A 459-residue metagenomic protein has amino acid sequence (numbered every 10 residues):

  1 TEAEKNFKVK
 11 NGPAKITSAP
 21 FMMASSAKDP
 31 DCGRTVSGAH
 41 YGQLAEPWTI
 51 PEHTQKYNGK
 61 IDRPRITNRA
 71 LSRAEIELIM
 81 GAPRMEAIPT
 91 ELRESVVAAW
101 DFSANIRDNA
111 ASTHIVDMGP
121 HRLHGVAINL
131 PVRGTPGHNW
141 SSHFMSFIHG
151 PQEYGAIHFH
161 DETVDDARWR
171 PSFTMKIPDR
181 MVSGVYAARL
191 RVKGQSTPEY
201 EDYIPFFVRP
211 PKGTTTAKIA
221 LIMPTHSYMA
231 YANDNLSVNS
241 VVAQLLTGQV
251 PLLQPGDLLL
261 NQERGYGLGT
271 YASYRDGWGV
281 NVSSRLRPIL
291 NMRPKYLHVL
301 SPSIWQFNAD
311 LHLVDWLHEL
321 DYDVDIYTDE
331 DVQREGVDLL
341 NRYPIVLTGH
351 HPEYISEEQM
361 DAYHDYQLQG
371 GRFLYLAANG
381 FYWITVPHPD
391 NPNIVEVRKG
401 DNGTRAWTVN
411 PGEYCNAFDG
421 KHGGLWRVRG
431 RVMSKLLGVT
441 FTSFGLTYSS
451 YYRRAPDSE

Functional and structural regions predicted by a protein language model:
T1-F7, M80-P83, V116-P120, N235-N239 (+3 more regions): Short secondary-structure boundary/capping segments
T1-R133: Extracellular glycan-associated modules
K28-D29, R107, G213, T225-M229 (+4 more regions): Solvent-exposed loop/turn segments at secondary-structure junctions within structured extracellular/periplasmic domains
A45-E52, D165-M181: Signal that preferentially marks extracellular ectodomain short beta-strand elements of beta-sandwich modules
L130-D165, V185, Q195-L339: Aromatic-Pro/Gly-enriched surface loop or interdomain linker that acts as a lid/target-recognition segment
D161-T163, T174-K176, R180-V182, K193 (+1 more regions): Helical hinge/lid and interdomain linker segments adjacent to catalytic or ligand-binding clefts that mediate domain
G184-L190: Short, aromatic- and glycine-rich surface loops/edge beta-strands on solvent-exposed regions
E353, E357-S458: A glycine-rich, often tryptophan-bearing local segment used as a flexible ligand/cofactor-contacting loop or short
